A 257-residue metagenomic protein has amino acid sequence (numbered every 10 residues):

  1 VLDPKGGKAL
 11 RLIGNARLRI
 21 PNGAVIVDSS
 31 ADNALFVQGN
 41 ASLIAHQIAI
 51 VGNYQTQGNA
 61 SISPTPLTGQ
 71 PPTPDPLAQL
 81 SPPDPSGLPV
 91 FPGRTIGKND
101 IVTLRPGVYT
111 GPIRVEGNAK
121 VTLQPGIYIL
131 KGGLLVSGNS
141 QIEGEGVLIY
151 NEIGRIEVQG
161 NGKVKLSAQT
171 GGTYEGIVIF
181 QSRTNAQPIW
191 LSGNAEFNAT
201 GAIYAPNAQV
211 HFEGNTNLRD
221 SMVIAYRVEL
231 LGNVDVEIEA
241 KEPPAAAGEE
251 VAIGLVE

Functional and structural regions predicted by a protein language model:
V1-E213, N217-E257: Primarily marks folded extracellular/lumenal domains of secretory and cell-surface proteins
